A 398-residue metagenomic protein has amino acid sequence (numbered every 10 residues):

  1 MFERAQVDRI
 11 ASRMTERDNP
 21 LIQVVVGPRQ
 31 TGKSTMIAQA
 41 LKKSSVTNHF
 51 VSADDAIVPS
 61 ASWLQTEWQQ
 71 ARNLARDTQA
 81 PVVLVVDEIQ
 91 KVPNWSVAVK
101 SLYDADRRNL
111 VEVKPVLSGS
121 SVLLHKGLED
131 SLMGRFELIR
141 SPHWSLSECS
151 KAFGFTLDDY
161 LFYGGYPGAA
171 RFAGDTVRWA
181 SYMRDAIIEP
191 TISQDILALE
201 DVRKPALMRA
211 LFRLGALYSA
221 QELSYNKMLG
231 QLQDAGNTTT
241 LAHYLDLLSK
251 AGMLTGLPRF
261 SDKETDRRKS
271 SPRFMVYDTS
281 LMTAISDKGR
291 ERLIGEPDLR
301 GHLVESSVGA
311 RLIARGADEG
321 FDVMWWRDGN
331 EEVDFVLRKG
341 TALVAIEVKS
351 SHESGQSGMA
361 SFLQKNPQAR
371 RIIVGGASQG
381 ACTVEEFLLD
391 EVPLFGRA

Functional and structural regions predicted by a protein language model:
M1-M14: N-terminal pre-Walker A segment at the start of P-loop NTPase domains
V25: Hydrophobic anchor at the beta1->P-loop junction of P-loop NTPases
P28: P-loop (Walker A) phosphate-binding loop of NTP-binding proteins
K33-S34: Conserved lysine of the Walker
F50-Q79: Short glycine-rich substrate-engagement loop in P-loop NTPases that contacts/grips substrate
S96-V116, S121-V122: Conserved catalytic/switch belt of AAA+ P-loop NTPases
E112-V113, S120, H125-E222, T255: Interdomain motor-coupling "hinge/lid" segment immediately C-terminal to the ATP-binding subdomain of NTP-driven enzymes
V177-A342: Accessory nucleic acid-recognition modules appended to NTPase machines
